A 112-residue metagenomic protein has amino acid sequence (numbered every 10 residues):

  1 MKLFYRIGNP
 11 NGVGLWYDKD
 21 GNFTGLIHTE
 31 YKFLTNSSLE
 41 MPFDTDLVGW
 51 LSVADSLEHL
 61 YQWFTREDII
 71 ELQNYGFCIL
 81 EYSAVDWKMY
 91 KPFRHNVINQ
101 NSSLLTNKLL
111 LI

Functional and structural regions predicted by a protein language model:
M1-G49, Y61, R66-L80, A84-K91: ADP-ribose/NAD+-binding catalytic cleft of ART/PARP-like enzymes
K91-I112: Active-site-proximal loop/hinge segments that shape catalytic or ion-binding/gating pockets
